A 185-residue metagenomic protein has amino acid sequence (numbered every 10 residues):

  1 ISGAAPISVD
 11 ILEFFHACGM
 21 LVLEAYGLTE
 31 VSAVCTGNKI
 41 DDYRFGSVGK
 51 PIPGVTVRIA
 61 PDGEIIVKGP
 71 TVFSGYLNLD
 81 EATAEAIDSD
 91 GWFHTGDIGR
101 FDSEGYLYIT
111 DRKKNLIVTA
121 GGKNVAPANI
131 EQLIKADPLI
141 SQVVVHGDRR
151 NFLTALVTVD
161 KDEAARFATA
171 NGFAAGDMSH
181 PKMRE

Functional and structural regions predicted by a protein language model:
I1-Y43: Gly/Ser/Thr-rich phosphate-binding loop
A4, F15, V57, G105 (+2 more regions): Residue-level signal for inorganic ion chemistry
A4, G27, G49, D97 (+1 more regions): Active-site glycine-centered loops adjacent to acidic/histidine catalytic or metal-binding residues that shape
E30, R112, D148-F152: Short Gly/Ser/Thr- and Asp/Glu-enriched loop/turn motifs at secondary-structure junctions
P51-T119: Conserved ATP-binding/catalytic segment of the ANL
V72, Y106-K135, A164-R184: Adenylate-forming
I134-V143: Short acidic amphipathic segments
D148-G172: Conserved loop-to-beta-strand segment in the C-terminal subdomain of adenylate-forming
